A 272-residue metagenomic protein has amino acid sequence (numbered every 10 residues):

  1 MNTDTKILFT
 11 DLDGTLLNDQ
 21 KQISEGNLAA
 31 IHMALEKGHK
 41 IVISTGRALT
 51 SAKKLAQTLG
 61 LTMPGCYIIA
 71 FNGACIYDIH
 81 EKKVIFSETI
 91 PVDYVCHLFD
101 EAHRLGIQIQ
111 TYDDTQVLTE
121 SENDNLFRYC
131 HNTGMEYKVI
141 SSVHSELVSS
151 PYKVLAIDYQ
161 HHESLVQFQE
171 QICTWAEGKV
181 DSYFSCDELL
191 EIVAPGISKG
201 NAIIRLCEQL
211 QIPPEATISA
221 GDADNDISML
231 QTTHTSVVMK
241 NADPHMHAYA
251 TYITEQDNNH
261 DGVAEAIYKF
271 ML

Functional and structural regions predicted by a protein language model:
M1-T10, A29-H32, E36: Non-catalytic pre-domain segments flanking phosphatase-related domains
N2-I7, S24, E191-L272: Mg2+-dependent phosphoryl-transfer enzymes with acidic/Ser/Thr/Gly-rich catalytic loops
D19-I23: Conserved ATPase-coupling elements of RecA-like P-loop NTPase cores
E25-L126: Active-site phosphate-binding/coordination module
A34, T45, N72, V154 (+3 more regions): Residue-level signal for inorganic ion chemistry
L59, P64, N72, A176-G178 (+2 more regions): Short, structured coil segments at secondary-structure junctions
E101, L105-A220: Conserved acidic, metal-coordinating active-site core of Asp-based, Mg2+-dependent phosphoryl-transfer enzymes
